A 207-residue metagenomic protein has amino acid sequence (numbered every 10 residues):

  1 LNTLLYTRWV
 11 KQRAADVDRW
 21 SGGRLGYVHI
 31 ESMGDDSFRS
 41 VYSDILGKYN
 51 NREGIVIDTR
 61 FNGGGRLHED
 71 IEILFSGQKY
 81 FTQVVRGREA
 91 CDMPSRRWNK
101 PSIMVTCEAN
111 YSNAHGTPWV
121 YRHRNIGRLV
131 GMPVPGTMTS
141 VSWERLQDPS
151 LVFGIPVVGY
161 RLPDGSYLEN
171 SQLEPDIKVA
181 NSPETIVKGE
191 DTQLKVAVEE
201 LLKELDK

Functional and structural regions predicted by a protein language model:
L1-S150, T185-K195, E199-D206: Cleft-lining beta-strand/loop regions that shape enzyme active-site pockets
A15, N110-S112, Q147-K178: Metal-dependent DNA phosphodiester-chemistry modules and their immediately adjacent helices/loops in DNA-processing
G34, F81, Y160-R161, V179: Active-site/binding-pocket entry motifs
V179-T185: A short, polar/charged loop-to-alpha-helix boundary motif
